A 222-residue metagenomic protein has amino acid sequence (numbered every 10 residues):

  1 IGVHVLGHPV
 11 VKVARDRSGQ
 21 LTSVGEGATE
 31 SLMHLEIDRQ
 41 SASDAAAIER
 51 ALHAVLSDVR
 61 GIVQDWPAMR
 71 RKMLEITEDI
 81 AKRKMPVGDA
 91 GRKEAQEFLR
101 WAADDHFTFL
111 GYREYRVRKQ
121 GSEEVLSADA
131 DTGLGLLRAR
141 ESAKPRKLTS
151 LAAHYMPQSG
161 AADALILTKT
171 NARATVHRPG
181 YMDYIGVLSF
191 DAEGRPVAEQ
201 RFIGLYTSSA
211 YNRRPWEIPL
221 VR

Functional and structural regions predicted by a protein language model:
I1, S43-R222: Charge-rich interaction surfaces and accessory domains that mediate macromolecular binding and assembly
I1-R17: Nucleic acid-processing catalytic cores of prokaryotic defense/repair systems
G2-G7, I37-R39, V63: Glycine-rich, histidine-containing beta strand-loop boundary motifs that form or position
R15-G19, I166-T168: Short amphipathic alpha-helical surface micro-motifs
L21-G27: Short, flexible, solvent-exposed loop/turn segments with mixed acidic/basic and small polar residues
A28-R39: Short, hydrophobic beta-strand segments
